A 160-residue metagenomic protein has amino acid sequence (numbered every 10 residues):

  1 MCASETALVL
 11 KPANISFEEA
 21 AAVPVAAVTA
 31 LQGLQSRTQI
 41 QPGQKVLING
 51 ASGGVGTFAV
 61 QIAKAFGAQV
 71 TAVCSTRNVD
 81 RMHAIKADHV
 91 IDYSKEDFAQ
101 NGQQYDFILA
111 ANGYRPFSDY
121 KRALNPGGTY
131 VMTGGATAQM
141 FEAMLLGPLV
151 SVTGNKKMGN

Functional and structural regions predicted by a protein language model:
M1-V9: Acidic-glycine-rich active-site phosphate/pyrophosphate-binding loop
E5, Y93-D97: Conserved SAM/SAH-binding loop
V9, L47, T71-V73, T129-V131 (+1 more regions): Structural detector of well-ordered beta-strand residues that form the stable sheet scaffold of enzyme domains
A20-D92, N155: Mid-domain Rossmann-like dinucleotide-binding core that forms the NAD(H)/NADP(H) cofactor-binding site
I91, I108-L109: N-terminal Rossmann-like NAD(P) cofactor-binding module of classical short-chain dehydrogenase/reductase
A99-F107: A short acidic, Gly/Pro-enriched loop at the edge of an enzyme's catalytic core that lines a small-molecule cofactor
Y114-N160: Glycine-rich phosphate-binding loop and adjacent beta-alpha segment of Rossmann(oid) nucleotide-cofactor-binding
